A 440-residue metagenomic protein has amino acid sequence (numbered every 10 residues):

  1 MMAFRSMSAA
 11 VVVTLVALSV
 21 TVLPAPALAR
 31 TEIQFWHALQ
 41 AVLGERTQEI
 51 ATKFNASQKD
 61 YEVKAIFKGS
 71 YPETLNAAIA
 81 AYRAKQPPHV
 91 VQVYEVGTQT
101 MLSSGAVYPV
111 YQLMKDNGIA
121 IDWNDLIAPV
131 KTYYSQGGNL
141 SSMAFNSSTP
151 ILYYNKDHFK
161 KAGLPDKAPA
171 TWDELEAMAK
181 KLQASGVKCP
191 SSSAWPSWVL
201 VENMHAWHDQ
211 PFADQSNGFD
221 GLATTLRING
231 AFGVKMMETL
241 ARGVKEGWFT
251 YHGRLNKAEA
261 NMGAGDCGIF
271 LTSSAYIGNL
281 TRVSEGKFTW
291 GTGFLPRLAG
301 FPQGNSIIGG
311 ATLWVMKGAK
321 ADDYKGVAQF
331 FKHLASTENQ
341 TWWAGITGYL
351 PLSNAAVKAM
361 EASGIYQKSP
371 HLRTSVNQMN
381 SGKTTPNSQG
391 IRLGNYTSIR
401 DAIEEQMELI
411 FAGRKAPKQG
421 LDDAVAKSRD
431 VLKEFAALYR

Functional and structural regions predicted by a protein language model:
R30-A41, Y61-I66, V90, S141 (+1 more regions): Short, well-ordered beta-strand elements
K53-L126, D157-G163, A170, N261 (+3 more regions): Extracytoplasmic "Venus flytrap"/periplasmic binding protein-like
A56-S57, K160-A162, V234, E238 (+5 more regions): Extracytoplasmic/periplasmic substrate-recognition and gating elements
A80, P88-H89, I119-H158, C189 (+2 more regions): A structural signal for short loop-to-beta-strand junctions that line the ligand-binding cleft of periplasmic/secreted
E95-I151, E176, E202-A206, E285 (+4 more regions): Hinge/lid segment of periplasmic solute-binding proteins
S135, S306, H371-K427: C-terminal capping/gating helix-and-loop segments adjacent to ligand/active sites or protein-protein/ligand interfaces
S135-F145, P150, E176-T225, C267: Extracytoplasmic/periplasmic solute-binding protein
M178-K181, F219-H252, L295: Glycine-centered hinge/linker elements that transmit conformational signals in sensory and ligand-binding systems
